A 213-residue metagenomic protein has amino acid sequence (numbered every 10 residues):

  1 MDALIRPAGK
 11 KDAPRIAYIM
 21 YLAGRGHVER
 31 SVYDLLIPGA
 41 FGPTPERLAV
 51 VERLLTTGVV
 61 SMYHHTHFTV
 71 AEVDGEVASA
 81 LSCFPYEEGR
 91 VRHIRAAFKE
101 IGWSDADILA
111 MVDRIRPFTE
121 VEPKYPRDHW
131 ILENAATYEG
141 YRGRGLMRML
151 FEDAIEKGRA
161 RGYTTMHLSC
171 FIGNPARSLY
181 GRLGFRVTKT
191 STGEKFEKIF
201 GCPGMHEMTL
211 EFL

Functional and structural regions predicted by a protein language model:
L4-Y18, G24-V32, Y86: A short beta-loop-alpha structural element at the N-terminal edge of CoA-dependent acyl/N-acetyltransferase catalytic
Y21, R25-L55, I101-A106: Conserved GNAT-fold acetyl-CoA-binding loop/helix
G39-F68, V73, P117-V121: Active-site rim helix/loop that mediates acceptor-substrate recognition in acyltransferases
V70, E76-P85, I131, A136: Conserved beta-strand in the GNAT
E72, E100-I101, A135-R142, F171: A short, internal acetyl-CoA/4′-phosphopantetheine-binding micro-motif in the GNAT/acyltransferase core
E87-H129, K195-I199: Conserved acyl-donor/pantetheine-binding loop and adjacent beta-alpha core of acyl/acetyltransferases and related
G143-E156, G181-R182: Conserved acetyl-CoA-binding loop-helix of GNAT-fold acetyltransferases
G162-R177, G181-L183, G193-L213: C-terminal "cap" of GNAT-fold acetyltransferases
